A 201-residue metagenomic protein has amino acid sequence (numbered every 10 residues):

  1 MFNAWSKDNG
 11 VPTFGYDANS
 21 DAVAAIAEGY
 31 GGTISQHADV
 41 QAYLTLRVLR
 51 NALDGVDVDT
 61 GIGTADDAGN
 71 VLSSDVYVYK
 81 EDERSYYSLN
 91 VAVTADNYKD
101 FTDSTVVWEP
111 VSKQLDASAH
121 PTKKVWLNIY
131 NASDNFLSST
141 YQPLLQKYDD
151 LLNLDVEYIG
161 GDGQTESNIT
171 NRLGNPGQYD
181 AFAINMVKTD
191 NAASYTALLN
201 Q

Functional and structural regions predicted by a protein language model:
M1-A24, L46, L145, F182 (+1 more regions): Hydrophobic alpha-helical
A4-W5, A25, G29, V48-V56 (+5 more regions): Structured segments of extracytoplasmic/periplasmic soluble domains in secreted or envelope-associated proteins
G10-V11, Y30, L89, L151-D155: A generic structural signal for alpha->beta connector loops
P12-F14, I34-S35, V93: Structural detector of well-ordered beta-strand residues that form the stable sheet scaffold of enzyme domains
V23, Y98-S104, D134-S139: Short, solvent-exposed loop/turn elements at domain surfaces
E28-D39: Short beta-strand elements at the ligand-binding edges of bilobed clamshell
L44, V48-K123: Hinge/cleft segment of the Venus flytrap/periplasmic-binding protein
K123-L144, Y148-L151, V156-Y179, A183-A192: Extracytoplasmic "Venus flytrap"
